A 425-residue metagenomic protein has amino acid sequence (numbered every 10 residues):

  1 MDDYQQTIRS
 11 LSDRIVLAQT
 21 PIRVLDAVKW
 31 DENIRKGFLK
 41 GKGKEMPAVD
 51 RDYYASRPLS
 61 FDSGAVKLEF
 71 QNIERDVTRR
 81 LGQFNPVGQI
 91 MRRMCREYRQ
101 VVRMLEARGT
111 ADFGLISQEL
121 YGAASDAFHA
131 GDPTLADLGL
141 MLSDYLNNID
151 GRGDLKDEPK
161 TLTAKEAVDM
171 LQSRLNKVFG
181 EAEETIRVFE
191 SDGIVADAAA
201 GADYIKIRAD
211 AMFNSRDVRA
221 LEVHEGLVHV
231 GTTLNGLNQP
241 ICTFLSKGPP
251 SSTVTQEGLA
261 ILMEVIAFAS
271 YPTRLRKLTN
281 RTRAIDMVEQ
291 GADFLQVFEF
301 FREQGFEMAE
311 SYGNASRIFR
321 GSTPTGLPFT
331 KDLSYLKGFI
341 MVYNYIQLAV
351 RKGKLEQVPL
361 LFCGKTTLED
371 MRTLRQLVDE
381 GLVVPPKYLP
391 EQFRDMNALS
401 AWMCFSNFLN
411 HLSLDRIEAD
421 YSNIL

Functional and structural regions predicted by a protein language model:
M1-T134, M403, F408-L425: N-terminal low-structure segments adjacent to metalloprotease catalytic domains across cellular compartments
D52, S56, F61, R216 (+1 more regions): Post-HEXXH active-site segment of zinc metalloproteases
L81-F213: Contiguous, non-catalytic segments that form substrate-binding/exosite surfaces or channel walls
S173-E184, V230-N238, M263-T273, L348-R351: Secondary-structure boundary elements
A198-Y204, G231-L237, A309-A315: Active-site-adjacent bridging/hinge elements
V218-G231: Short alpha-helix carrying the canonical HExxH Zn2+-binding catalytic motif
S246-D286, G338: Post-HExxH zinc-binding segment in Zn-dependent metallohydrolases
R274-L425: Conserved alpha-helical "signature site" that marks functionally important helical segments or helix/loop junctions
